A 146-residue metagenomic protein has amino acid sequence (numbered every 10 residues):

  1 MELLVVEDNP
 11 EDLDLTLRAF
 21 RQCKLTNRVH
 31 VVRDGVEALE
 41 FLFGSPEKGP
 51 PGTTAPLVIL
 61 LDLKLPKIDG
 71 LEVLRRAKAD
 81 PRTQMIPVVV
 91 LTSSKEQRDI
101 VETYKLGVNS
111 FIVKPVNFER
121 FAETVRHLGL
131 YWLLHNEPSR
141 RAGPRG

Functional and structural regions predicted by a protein language model:
M1-E11, T16-F20, I59: Conserved acidic segment of CheY-like receiver
L15-R21, H30-V58: Acidic, metal-coordinating helix/loop segments flanking the phosphotransfer/catalytic sites of two-component signaling
L25-T26, T53-V58, R82-P87: His-Asp phosphorelay/catalytic-motif detector in bacterial-type signaling
V31, L65-I68: Residue-level signal for the "D+5" position in two-component response regulator receiver
E37, V116-G129, E137-A142: C-terminal output helix
L61-D62, T92: Active-site residues of response regulator receiver
N109: Short, glycine/charged-rich "phosphate-handling" switch motifs in NTP-dependent and phosphotransfer domains
